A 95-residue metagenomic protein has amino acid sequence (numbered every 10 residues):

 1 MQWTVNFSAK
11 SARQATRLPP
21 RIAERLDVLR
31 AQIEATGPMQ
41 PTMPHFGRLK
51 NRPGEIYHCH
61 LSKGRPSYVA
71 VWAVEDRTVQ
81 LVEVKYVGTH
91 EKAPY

Functional and structural regions predicted by a protein language model:
M1-Q2, R13-R17, H60-Y95: Enriched for short, Lys/Arg-rich terminal
M1-Q32: Arg/Lys-rich, positively charged N-terminal/basic patches that mediate binding to nucleic acids
K10, G54, T89: Residues that form or immediately flank small-molecule/cofactor binding pockets and catalytic motifs
S11, Q32, M39-T42, E75: Preference for short coil/turn "hinge" residues that link or interrupt alpha-helices
R21, T36-M39, P94: Generic macromolecular interface patches on structured domains
R25-V28, M43-L49, V69-A73, T89: Noncatalytic linker/hinge segments flanking ATPase motor cores
E34-K63: A short, surface-exposed loop/turn module that caps and links secondary-structure elements
